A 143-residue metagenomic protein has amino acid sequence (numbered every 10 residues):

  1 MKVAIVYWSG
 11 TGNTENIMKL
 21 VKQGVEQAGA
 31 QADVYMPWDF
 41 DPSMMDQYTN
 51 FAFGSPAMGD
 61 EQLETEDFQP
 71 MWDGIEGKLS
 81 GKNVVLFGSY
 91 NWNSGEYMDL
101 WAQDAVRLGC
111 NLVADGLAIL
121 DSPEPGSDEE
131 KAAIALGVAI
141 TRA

Functional and structural regions predicted by a protein language model:
M1-A4: Extreme N-terminal starter segment of soluble prokaryotic enzymes
V6-W8, F87: Short hydrophobic segments within beta-strands
N13-N16, K22-A28, D33-P37, Q47-A143: FMN-binding flavodoxin-like domain, especially the glycine-rich phosphate-binding loop
F40: Helix-turn-helix
S43-M44: Short conserved loop adjoining the S-adenosyl-L-methionine
